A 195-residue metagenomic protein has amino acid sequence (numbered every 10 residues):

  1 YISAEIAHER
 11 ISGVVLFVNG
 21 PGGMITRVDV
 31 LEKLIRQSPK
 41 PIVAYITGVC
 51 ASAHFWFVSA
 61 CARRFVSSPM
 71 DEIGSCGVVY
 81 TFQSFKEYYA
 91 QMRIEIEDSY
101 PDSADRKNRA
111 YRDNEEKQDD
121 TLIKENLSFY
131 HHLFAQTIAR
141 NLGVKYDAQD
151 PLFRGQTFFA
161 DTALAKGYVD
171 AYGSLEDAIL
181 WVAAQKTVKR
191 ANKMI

Functional and structural regions predicted by a protein language model:
Y1-K40, V49, F55-N141, Q185-I195: Small-residue-centered hinge/linker elements
A44-A51, L152-Q156: Glycine-rich beta-to-alpha transition loops that act as phosphate-gripper elements at the mouths of alpha/beta enzyme
R64-S67, V169-D177: Short acidic-hydrophobic, aromatic-tinged amphipathic segments that line or gate anion-handling sites
S84, F158, S174-D177: Residue-level recognition of oxygen-bearing side chains
F134-T162: Secondary-structure end/capping motifs
E176-A184: A ligand-binding cleft/hinge motif common to bilobed small-molecule-binding domains
